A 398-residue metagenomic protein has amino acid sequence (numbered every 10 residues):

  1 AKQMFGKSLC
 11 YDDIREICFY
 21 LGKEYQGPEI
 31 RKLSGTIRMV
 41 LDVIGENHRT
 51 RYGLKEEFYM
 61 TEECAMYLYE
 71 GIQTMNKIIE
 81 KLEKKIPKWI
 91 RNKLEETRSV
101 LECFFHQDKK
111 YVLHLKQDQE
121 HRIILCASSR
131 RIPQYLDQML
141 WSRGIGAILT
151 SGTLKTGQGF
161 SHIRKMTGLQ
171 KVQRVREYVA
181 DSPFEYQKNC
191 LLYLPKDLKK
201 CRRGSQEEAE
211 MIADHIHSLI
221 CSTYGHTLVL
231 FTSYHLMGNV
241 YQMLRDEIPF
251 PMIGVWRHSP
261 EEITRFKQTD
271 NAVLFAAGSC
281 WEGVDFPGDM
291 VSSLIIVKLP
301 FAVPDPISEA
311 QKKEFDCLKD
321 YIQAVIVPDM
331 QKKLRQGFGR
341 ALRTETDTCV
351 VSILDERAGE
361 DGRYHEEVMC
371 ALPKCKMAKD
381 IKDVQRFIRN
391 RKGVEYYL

Functional and structural regions predicted by a protein language model:
A1-T227, T232-D246: Conserved coupling segment at the C-terminus of the helicase ATP-binding
Q3-M4, T156-H162, C201-R202, M237-V240 (+3 more regions): Switch/connector loops and helix/strand junctions flanking conserved nucleotide-binding motifs in nucleotide-processing
R143, E247-I248, P287-M290, C370-L372: Short, structured coil segments at secondary-structure junctions
M166, M243, E247, T269-A272 (+2 more regions): Conserved, well-folded catalytic cores of nucleic-acid-processing and energy-transducing macromolecular machines
L169, A310-Q323, C370-I381: Acidic, Ser/Thr-rich peripheral helices and adjacent loops at domain boundaries
Q173-P183, P251-I263, C375-K392: A generic structural motif
P183-F184, P195-E207, R257-G359: Conserved RecA-like P-loop NTPase helicase motor core
S352-L398: N-terminal targeting/trafficking signals and adjacent low-complexity tails
